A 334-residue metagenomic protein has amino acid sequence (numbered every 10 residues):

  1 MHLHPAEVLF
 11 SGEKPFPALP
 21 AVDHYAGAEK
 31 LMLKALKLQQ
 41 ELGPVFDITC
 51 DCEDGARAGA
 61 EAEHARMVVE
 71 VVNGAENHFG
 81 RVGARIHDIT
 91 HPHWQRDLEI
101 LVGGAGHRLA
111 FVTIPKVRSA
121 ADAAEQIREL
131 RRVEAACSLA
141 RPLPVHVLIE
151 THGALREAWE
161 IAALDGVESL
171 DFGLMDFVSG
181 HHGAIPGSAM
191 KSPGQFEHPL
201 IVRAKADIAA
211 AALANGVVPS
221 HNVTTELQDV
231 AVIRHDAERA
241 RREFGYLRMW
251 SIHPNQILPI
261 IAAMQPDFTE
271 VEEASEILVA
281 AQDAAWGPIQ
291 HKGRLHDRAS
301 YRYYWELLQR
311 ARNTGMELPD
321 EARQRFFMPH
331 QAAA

Functional and structural regions predicted by a protein language model:
M1-A334: Expand to "…catalyze enediolate/carbanion chemistry for C-C bond making/breaking, isomerization, decarboxylation
